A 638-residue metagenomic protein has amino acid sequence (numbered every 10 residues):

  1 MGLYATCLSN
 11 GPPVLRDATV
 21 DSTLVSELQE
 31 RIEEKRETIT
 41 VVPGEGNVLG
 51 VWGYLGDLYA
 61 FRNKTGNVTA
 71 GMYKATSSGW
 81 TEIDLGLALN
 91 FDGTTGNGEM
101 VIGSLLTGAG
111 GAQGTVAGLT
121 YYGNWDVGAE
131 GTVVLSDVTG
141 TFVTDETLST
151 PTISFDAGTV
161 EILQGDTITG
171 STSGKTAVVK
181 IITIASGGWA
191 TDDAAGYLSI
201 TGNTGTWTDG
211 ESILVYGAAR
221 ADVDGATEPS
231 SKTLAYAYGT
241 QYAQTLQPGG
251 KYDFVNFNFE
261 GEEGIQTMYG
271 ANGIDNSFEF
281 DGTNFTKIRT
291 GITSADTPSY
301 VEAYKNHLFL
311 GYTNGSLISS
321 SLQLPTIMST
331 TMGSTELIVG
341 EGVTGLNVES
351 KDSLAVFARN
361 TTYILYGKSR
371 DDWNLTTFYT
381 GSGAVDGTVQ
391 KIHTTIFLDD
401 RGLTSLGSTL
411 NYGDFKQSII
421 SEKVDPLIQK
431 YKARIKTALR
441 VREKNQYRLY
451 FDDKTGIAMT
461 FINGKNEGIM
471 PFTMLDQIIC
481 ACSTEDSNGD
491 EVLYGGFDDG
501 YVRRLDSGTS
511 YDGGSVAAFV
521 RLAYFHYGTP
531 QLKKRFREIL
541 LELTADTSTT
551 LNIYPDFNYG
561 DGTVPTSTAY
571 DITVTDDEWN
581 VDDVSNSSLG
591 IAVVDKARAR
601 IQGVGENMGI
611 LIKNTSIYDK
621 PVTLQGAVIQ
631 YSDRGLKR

Functional and structural regions predicted by a protein language model:
M1-G86, L246-E263, T380-T394, R401 (+1 more regions): Beta-sheet repeat architectures centered on beta-propellers
I39-N47, D84-L87, Q241-Q247, N284-L439 (+1 more regions): Beta-propeller and closely related beta-pinwheel folds
R62-K64, N272, Y312, A358 (+2 more regions): Recurrent small/Gly-Pro-centered beta-turn motifs in extracellular repeat architectures
Y73, G79-Q241: Autoprocessing Asn-cyclization modules and mimics
T76, G110, S173, Y238 (+4 more regions): Acidic/polar residues in short coil/turn loops that connect beta-strands within repeat-based beta-sheet scaffolds
T144-T147, D209-S212, K287, Q477 (+3 more regions): Extracellular/lumenal ectodomain signal focusing on beta-strand-rich modules and carbohydrate-recognition contexts
N258-I288: Hydrophobic or amphipathic alpha-helical targeting/insertion segments
Q266, D352-S353, E491: Structural hallmark of WD40 beta-propellers
